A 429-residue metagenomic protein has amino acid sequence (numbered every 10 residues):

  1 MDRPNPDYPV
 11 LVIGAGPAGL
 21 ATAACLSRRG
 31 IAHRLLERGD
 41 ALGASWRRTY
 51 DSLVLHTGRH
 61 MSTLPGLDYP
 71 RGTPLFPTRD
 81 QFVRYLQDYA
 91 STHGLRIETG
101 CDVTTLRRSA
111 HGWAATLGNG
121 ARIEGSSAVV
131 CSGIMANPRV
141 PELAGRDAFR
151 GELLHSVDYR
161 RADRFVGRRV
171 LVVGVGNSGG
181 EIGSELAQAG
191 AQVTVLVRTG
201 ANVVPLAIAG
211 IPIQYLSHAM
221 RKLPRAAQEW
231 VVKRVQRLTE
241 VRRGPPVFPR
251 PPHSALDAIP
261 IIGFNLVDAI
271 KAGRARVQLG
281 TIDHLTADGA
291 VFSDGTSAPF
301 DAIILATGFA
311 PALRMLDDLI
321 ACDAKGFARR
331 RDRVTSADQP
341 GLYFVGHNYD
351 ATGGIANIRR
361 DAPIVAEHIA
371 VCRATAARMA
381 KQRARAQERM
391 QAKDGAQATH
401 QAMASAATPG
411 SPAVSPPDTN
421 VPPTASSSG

Functional and structural regions predicted by a protein language model:
D2-G39, G43-S45, P74-I211, S217-R389 (+4 more regions): Flavin (primarily FAD) cofactor-binding/catalytic cores of flavoenzymes
A41-G66, T92, R96: Redox-cofactor-proximal catalytic regions of oxidoreductases
D68-T73: A short acidic, helix-capping loop that chelates divalent metal ions and anchors anionic groups
